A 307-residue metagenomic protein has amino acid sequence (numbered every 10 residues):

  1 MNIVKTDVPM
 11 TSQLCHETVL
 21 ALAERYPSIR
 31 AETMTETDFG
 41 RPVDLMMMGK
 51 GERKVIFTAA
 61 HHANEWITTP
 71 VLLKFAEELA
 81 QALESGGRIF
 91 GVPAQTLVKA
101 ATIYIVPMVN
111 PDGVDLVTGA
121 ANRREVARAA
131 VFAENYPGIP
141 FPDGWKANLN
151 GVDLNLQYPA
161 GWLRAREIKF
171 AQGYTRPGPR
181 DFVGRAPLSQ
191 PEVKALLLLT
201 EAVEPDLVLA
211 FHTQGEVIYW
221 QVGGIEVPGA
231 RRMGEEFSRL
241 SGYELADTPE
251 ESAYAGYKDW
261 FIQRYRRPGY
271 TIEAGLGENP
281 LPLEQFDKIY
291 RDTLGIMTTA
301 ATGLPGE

Functional and structural regions predicted by a protein language model:
M1-T18, R25, R164-E307: C-terminal accessory segments enriched in acidic
D7-R53: Soluble metallo-hydrolase cores and metallopeptidase-like ectodomains found primarily in the secretory/periplasmic
A31-M34, S85-A94, L245-P249: Surface-exposed patches in mature extracellular/periplasmic domains of secreted proteins
M34-E36, M48, A59-H61, V106-P111 (+5 more regions): Active-site-proximal beta-strand/loop segments in catalytic clefts of secreted hydrolases
M47-G49, K146-A147, W162, W260-R266: Short glycine/proline-enriched loop/turn "hinge" motifs that connect secondary-structure elements and lie
E52, I67, K74-A76, A80-Y219 (+2 more regions): Active-site/substrate-binding loop(s) of hydrolase catalytic cores
K54-I56, Y270: Conserved beta-strand elements of the Class I
A63-T69: Di-metal (Zn2+ and/or Mg2+/Mn2+) metal-binding site signature of metallo-dependent hydrolases with the MBL/beta-CASP
